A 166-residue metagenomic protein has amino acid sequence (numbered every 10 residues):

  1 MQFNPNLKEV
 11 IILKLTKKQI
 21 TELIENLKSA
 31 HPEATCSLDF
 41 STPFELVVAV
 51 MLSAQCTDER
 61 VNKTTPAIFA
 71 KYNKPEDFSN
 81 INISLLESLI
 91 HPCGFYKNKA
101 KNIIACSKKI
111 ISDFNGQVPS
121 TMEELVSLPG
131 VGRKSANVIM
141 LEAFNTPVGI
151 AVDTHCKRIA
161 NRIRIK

Functional and structural regions predicted by a protein language model:
P5-L7: Short hydrophobic targeting helices and cationic amphipathic motifs that mediate membrane/organellar targeting
I11-K166: Catalytic cores of DNA base-excision repair glycosylases
